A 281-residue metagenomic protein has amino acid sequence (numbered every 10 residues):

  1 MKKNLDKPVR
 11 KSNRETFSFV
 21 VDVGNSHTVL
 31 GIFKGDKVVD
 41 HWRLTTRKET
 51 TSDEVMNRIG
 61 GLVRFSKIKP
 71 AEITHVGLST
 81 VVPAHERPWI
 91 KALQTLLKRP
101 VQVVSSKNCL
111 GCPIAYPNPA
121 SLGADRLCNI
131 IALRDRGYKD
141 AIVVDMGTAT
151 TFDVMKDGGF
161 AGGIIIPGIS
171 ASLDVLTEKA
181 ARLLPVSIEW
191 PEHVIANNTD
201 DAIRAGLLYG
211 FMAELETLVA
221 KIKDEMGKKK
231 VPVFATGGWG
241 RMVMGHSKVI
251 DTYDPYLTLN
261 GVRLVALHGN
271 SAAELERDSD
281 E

Functional and structural regions predicted by a protein language model:
M1-C109: N-terminal glycine/serine-rich phosphate-binding loop of ATP-dependent small-molecule kinases, especially carbohydrate
K2, K7, E15, V20 (+2 more regions): ATP-binding/phosphotransfer module of carbohydrate and carboxylate kinases, centering on a glycine-rich
P8-V39, L133, K139-F160, L176 (+1 more regions): Gly/Thr-rich phosphate-binding beta-strand-loop-beta motif of the actin/hexokinase/Hsp70
D40, L97-V104, A161-I165, I250-L259: Short hydrophobic/aromatic-enriched beta-strand-loop microsegments
I68-A71, R136-K139, E225-K228: Glycine-rich phosphate-binding loop signature in dinucleotide/nucleotide-binding domains
V76-P83, M146-T148, V231-G240: Glycine-rich beta-strand-to-loop/alpha-helix junction loops that act as flexible
H85-R87, T151, V243: Short, well-ordered alpha-helical microsegments
K91, R99-A180, Y209-K221, D280: Phosphate-binding/catalytic loop of phosphoryl-transfer enzymes
